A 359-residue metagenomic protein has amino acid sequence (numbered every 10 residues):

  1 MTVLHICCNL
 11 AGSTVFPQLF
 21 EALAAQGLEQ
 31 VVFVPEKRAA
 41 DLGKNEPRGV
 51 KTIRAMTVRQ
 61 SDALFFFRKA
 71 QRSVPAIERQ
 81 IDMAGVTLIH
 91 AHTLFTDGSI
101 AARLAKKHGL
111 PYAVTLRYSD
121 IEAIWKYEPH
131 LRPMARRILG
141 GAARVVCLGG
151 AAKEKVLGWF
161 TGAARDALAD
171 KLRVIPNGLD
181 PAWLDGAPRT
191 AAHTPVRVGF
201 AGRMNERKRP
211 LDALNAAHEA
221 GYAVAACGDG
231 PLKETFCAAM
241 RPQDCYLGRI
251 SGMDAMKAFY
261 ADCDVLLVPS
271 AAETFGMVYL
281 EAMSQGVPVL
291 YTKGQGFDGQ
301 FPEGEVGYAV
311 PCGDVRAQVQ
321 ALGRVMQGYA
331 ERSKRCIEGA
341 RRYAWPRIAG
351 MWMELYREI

Functional and structural regions predicted by a protein language model:
M1-R48, N215-H218, P346-R347, R357: N-terminal subdomain of nucleotide-sugar transferases
L4, T190-G221, A225: Conserved donor-binding/catalytic core segment of Leloir-type glycosyltransferases
V34, A135-D185: Donor nucleotide-sugar binding/catalytic pocket of nucleotide-sugar-dependent glycosyltransferases
E234-I250: Nucleotide-activated donor-binding/catalytic signature segment of Leloir-type glycosyltransferases, i.e., the conserved
Y246, E303-V315, G323-Y329: Conserved acidic donor-binding segment of nucleotide-sugar-dependent glycosyltransferases
A258-C263: Short alpha-helical donor nucleotide-sugar binding micro-motif in glycosyltransferases
A271: Aromatic "clamp/platform" in nucleotide-sugar-dependent glycosyltransferases that forms part of the donor/acceptor
P288-T292: Short hydrophobic beta-strand element within catalytic cores of glycosyltransferases and related nucleotide-activated
